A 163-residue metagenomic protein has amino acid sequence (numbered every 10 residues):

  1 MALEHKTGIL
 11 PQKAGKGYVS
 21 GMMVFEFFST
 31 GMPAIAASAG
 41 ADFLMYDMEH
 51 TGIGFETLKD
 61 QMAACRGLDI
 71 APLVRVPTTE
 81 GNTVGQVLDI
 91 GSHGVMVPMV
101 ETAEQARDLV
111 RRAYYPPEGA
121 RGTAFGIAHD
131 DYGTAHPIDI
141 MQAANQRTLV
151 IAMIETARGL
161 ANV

Functional and structural regions predicted by a protein language model:
M1-M23, T134-T148: N-terminal amphipathic alpha-helix/helix-capping segment at the start of soluble metabolic enzymes
G8-I9, F55-G81, G85-D89, A113-G119 (+1 more regions): Alpha-helix-loop-beta-strand connector modules within alpha/beta enzyme cores
A14-T30, P72-P77, T148-N162: Active-site mouth loops of central-metabolism enzymes
M22, A36, D47, V95 (+1 more regions): Conserved, mostly hydrophobic/aromatic
G31-P33, S38-D60: Glycine-rich, proline-tolerant flexible connector loops at the mouths of alpha/beta enzymes
A39-F43, D89-G94, Y114-Y115: Glycine-enriched alpha-helix->loop->beta-strand junction motifs that scaffold or abut catalytic
D47-E49, V76, V97-V100: Short beta->alpha connector loops at strand-helix junctions that form conserved, small/polar/Pro-enriched
N82, G94-V163: Conserved anion-binding
